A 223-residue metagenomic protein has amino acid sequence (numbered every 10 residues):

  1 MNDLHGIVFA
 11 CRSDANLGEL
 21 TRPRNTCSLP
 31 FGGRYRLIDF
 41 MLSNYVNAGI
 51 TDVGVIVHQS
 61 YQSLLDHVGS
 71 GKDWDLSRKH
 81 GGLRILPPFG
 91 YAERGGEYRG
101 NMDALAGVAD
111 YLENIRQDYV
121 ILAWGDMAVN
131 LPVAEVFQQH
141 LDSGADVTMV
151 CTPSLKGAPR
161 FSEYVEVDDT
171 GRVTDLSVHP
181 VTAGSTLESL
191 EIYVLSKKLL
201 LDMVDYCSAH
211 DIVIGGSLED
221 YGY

Functional and structural regions predicted by a protein language model:
M1-G32, S43, A48-D52: N-terminal nucleotide-binding beta1-loop-alpha1 segment
A10, I121, F137, L141 (+2 more regions): Catalytic-core segments of class I nucleotidyltransferases/pyrophosphorylases that form NMP-activated intermediates
R34, S60: Donor nucleotide-sugar binding loop of glycosyltransferases
L37-L42: Short, well-formed alpha-helical segments that are part of the catalytic scaffolds of diverse glycosyltransferases
G54-H58, V150-C151: Short internal beta-strands
Q62-L86: Acidic donor-binding segment of Leloir-type glycosyltransferases
G71-D73, Y164-R172: Short, hinge-like loop/turn segments at secondary-structure boundaries
S77, G81-V167, V194, D202-Y206: Conserved beta-loop-beta/alpha segment of the NTase-like Rossmann-fold superfamily that binds/positions NTPs
